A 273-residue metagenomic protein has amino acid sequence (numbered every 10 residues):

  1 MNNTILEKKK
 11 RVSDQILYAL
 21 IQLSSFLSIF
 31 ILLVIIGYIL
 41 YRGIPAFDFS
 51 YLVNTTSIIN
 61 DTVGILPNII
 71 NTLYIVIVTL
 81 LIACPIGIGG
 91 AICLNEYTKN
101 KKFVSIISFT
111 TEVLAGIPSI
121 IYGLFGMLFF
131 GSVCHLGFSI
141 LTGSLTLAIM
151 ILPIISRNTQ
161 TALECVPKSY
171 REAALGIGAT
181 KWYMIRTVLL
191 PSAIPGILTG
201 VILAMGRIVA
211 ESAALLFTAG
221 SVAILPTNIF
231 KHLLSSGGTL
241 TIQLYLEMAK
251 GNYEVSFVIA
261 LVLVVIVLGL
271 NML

Functional and structural regions predicted by a protein language model:
N3-L23, I39-L81, L240-I242, L246-E254: Periplasmic/extracellular loop-to-transmembrane helix junction in inner-membrane transport proteins
I16, I65, I69, L73 (+7 more regions): Hydrophobic alpha-helical elements at and bordering transmembrane segments of multi-pass membrane proteins
S57-I59, V63, L215-V264: Interhelical loop and adjacent transmembrane-helix boundary motif in polytopic membrane transport permeases
I70, Y74-I82, I86, G90 (+4 more regions): Hydrophobic alpha-helical transmembrane segments of multipass integral membrane proteins, especially permease/channel
T79-T111, L124, S132: Transmembrane-helix boundary motif in ABC transporter permease subunits
E112-I149: Generic hydrophobic transmembrane alpha-helix motif, especially the helices
P118, I177-G178, P191: Glycine/proline-centered hinge or cleavage motifs at structural transition points of membrane proteins
K181-A219: Transmembrane alpha-helices
